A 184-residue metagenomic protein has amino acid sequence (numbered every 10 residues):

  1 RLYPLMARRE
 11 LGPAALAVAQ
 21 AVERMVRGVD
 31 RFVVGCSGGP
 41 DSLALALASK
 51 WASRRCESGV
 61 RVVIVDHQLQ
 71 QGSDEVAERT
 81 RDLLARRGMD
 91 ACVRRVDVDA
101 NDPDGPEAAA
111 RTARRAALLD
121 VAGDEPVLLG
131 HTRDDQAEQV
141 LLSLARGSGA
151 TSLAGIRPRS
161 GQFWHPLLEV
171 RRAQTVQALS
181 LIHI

Functional and structural regions predicted by a protein language model:
L2-L181: Core alpha/beta nucleotide-donor-binding catalytic domains of modification enzymes
